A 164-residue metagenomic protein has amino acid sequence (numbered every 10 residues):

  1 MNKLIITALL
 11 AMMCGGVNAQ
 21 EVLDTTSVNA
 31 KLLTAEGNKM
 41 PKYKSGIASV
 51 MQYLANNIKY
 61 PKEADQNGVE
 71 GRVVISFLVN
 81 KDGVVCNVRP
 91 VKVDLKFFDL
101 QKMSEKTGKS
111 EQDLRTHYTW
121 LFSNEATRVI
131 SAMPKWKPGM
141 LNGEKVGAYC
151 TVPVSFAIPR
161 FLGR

Functional and structural regions predicted by a protein language model:
L4-T7, N18-R164: Charge-biased low-complexity segments
L10-A11: Short, linear, compositionally biased motifs with a strong N-terminal bias
C14-G16: N-terminal signal peptide c-region/cleavage motif recognized by signal peptidases
